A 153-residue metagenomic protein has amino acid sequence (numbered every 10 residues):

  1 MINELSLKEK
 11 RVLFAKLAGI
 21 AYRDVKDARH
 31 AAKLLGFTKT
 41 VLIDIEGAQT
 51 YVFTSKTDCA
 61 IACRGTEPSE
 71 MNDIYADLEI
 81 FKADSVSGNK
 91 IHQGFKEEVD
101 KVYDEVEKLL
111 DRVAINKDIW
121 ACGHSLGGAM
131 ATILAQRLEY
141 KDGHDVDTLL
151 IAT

Functional and structural regions predicted by a protein language model:
M1-C122, L126-T153: Non-catalytic, mobile gating and regulatory segments of ester bond hydrolases
